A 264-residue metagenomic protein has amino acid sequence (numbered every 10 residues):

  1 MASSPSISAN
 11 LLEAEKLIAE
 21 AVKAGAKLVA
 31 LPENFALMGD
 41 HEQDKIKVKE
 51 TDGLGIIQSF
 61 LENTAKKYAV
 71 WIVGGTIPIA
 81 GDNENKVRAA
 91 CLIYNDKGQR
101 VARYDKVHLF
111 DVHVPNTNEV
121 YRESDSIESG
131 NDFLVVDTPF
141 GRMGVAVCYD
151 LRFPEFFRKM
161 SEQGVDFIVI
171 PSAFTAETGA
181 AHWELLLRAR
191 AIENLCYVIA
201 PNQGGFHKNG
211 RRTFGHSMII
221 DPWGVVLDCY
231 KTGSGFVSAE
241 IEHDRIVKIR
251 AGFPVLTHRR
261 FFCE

Functional and structural regions predicted by a protein language model:
M1-S4: Generic N-terminal amphipathic, Lys/Arg-enriched alpha-helix
I7-L11, E15-K97, V101-D105, F174-R190 (+1 more regions): Cys-nucleophile CN-hydrolase/nitrilase-fold catalytic domain and related Cys-dependent amidase chemistry that acts on
G53-G74, R142, C148-V237: CN hydrolase (nitrilase-like) catalytic-core segments centered on the catalytic cysteine and neighboring Lys/Glu
G74-T76, A90-I93, L134-V136, S217-I219 (+1 more regions): Short beta-strand scaffold segments in enzyme catalytic cores
D82-Q163, A176-T178, L185, K248-V255: Active-site catalytic loop in hydrolytic enzyme cores
D244-E264: A short C-terminal boundary segment appended to hydrolase-like catalytic domains
